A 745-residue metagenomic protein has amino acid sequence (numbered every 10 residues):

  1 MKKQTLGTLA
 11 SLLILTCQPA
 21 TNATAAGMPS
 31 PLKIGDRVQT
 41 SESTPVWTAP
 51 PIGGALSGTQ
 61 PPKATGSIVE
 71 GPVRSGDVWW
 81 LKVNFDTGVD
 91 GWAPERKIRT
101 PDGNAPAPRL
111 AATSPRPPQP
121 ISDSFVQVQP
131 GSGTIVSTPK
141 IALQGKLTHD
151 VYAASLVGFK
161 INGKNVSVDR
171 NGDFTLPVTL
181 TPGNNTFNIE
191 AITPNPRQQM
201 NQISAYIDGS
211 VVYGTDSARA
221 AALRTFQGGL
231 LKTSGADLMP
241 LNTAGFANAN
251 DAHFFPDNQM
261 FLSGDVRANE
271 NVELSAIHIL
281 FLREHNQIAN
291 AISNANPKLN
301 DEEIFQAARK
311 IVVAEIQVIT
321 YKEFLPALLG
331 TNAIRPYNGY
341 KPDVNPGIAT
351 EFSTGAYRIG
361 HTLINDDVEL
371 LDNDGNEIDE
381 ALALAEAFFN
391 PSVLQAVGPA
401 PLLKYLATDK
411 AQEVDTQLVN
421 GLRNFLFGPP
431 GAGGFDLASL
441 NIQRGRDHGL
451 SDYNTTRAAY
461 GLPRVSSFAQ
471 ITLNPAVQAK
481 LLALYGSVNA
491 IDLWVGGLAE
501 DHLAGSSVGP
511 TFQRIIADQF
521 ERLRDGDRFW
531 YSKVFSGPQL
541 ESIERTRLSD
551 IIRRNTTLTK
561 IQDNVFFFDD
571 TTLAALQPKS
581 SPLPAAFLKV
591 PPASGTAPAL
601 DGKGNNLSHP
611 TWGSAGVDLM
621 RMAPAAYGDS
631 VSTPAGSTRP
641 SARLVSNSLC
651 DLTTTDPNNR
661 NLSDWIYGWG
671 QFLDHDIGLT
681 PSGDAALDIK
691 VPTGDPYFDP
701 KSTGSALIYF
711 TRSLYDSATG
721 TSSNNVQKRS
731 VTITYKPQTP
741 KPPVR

Functional and structural regions predicted by a protein language model:
L15-A23: C-terminal segment of classical bacterial N-terminal signal peptides
G27-P31, N84-R116: Boundary regions of SH3-family modules and the immediately adjacent low-complexity/disordered segments in eukaryotic
A49-P62: SH3/SH3-like (including bacterial SH3b) beta-barrel domains that bind proline-rich motifs or cell-wall ligands
Q60-R96: SH3/SH3-like beta-barrel superfamily modules
L110-V136: Short, compositionally biased P/S/T/A/G/V-rich stretches that sit at domain boundaries
P139-L143: Structural beta-strand segments of beta-rich domains
K146-P194: Long, low-complexity serine/threonine/glycine- and acidic-rich segments characteristic of extracellular
T181, N195-V272, A289-V744: Terminal regions of secretory-pathway proteins
